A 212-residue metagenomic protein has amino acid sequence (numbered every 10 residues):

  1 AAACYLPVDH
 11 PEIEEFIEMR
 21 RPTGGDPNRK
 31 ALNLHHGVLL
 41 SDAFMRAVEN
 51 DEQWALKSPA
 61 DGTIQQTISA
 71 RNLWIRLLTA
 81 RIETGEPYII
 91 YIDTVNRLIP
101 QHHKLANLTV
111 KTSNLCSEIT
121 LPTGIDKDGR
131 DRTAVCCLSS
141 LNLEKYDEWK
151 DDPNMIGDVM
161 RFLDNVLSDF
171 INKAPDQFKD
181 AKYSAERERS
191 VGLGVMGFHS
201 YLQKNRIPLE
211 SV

Functional and structural regions predicted by a protein language model:
A1-E148, Q177-K182: Active-site cavity-forming subdomains of large catalytic enzyme subunits
W74-L77, R81, L138, V159-L167 (+1 more regions): Short alpha-helical scaffolding segments that buttress acidic/His motifs in well-ordered protein cores
R130-T133, M155, S190: A generic short alpha-helical patch detector that favors 3-5-residue windows in or near N-terminal regions
S139, N205-V212: Intrinsic disorder at enzyme termini
K150-G157: Long hydrophobic segments that form regular secondary structure
D152, R187, E210-S211: Residue-level recognition of alpha-helical structural elements
F162-N172, Y183-N205: Core structural elements
A174-F178, E210: Structured alpha-helical bundle/scaffold domains in large eukaryotic membrane-trafficking regulators
